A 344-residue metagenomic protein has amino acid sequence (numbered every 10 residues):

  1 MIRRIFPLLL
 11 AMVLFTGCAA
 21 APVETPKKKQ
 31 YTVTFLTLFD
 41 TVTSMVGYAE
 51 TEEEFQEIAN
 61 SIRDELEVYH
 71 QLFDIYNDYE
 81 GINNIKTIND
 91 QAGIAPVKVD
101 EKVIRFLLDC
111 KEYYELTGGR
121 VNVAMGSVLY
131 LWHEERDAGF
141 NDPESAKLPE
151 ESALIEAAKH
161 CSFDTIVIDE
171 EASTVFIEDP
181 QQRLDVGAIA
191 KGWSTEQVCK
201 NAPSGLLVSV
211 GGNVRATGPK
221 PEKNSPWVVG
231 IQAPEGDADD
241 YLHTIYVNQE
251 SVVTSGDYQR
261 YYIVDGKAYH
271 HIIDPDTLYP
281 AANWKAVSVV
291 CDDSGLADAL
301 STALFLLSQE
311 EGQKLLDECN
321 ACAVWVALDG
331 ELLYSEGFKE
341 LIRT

Functional and structural regions predicted by a protein language model:
I2-A11, T16-T344: Mature catalytic core of soluble alpha/beta enzymes
